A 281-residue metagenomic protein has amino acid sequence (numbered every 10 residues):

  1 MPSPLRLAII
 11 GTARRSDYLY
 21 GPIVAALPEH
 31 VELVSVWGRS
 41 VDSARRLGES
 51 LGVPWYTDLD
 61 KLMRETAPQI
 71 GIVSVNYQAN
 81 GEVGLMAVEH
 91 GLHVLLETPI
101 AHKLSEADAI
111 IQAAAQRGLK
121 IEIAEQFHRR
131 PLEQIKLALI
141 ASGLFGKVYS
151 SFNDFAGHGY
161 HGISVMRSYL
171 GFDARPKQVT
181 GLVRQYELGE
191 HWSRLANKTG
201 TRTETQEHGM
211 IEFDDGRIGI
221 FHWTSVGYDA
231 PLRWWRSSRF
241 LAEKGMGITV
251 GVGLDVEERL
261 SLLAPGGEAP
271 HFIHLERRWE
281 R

Functional and structural regions predicted by a protein language model:
M1-L51: N-terminal Rossmann-like dinucleotide-binding module
P4, G200, F213, S237-R281: C-terminal glycine/acidic-rich active-site capping loop/insertion
V31-S35, Q69-G71, Y149-S150: Short active-site oxyanion
S40, L51-A113: Beta-loop-alpha module in the N-terminal Rossmann-like domain of NAD(P)-dependent dehydrogenases, especially those
T57, L96, I121-I123, T249: Hydrophobic residues in well-ordered beta-strands that form the structural core
A101-V165: A contiguous active-site-proximal alpha/beta segment in oxidoreductase catalytic domains
V148-W235, R239: Rossmann-like dinucleotide-binding domain that binds NAD(P)(H)
